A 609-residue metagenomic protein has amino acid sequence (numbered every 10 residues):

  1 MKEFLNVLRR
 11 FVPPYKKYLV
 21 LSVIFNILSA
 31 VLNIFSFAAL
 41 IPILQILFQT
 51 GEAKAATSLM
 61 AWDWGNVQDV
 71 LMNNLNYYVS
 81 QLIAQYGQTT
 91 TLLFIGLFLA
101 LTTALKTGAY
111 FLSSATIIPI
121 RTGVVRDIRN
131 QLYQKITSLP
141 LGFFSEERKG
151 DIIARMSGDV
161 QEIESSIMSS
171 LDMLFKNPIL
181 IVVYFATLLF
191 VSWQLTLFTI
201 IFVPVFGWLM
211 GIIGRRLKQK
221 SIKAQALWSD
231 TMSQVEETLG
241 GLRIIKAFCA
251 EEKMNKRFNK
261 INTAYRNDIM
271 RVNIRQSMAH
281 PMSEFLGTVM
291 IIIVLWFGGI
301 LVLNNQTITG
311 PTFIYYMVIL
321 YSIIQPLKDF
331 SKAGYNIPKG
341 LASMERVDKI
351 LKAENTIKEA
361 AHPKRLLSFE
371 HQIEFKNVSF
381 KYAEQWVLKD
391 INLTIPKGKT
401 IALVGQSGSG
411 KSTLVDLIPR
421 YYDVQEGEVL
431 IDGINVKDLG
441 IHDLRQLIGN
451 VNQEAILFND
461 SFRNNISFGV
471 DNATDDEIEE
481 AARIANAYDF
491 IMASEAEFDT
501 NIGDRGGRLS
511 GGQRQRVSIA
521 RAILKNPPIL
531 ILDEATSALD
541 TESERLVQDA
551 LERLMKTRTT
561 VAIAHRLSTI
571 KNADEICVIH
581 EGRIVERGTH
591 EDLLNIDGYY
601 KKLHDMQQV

Functional and structural regions predicted by a protein language model:
M1-L40, Q45-L99, L105, L112-I117 (+11 more regions): Membrane-integrated ABC transporters
P13-K16, L141-G142, G158-I167, L171 (+7 more regions): An intracellular "coupling" helix at the cytosolic face of ABC transporter transmembrane type-1 domains
L21-L28, D172-I222, W296-I308, Q325: Transmembrane helices of ABC transporter permease
I27-F35, A100-F111, I163-S166, S170-F185 (+4 more regions): Hydrophobic alpha-helical transmembrane bundles that constitute the permease/transmembrane domains of multi-pass
N33-I41, Q45, E52, L93 (+13 more regions): Juxtamembrane helix-loop junctions of ABC transporter transmembrane domains
I136, F258, V347, F375: Conserved catalytic Walker-motif region of ABC-type ATPase nucleotide-binding domains
T187-I201, R275-E345, I350-L351: Helix-loop-helix
E359-A360, L366-V609: ABC-type nucleotide-binding domain
